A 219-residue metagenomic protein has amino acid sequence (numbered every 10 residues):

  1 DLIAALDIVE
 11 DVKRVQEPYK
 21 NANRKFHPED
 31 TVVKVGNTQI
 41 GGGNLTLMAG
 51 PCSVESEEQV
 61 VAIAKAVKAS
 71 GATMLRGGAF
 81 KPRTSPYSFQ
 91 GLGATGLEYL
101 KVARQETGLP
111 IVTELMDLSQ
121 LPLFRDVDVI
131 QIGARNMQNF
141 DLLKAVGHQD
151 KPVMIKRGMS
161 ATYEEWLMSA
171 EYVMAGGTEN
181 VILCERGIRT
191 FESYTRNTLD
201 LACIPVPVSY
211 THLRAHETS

Functional and structural regions predicted by a protein language model:
D1-L47: Non-catalytic terminal accessory/regulatory regions of metabolic enzymes
T46-Q59, S193: Active-site mouth loops of central-metabolism enzymes
L47-A49, R76-G77, I111-T113, I130-I132 (+3 more regions): Hydrophobic faces of well-ordered beta-strands that scaffold small-molecule active sites in alpha/beta enzyme cores
C52-V54, G78-P82, M116-L118, R135 (+3 more regions): Active-site beta-loop-alpha junctions enriched in small/polar residues
G77-A94: Glycine-rich, proline-tolerant flexible connector loops at the mouths of alpha/beta enzymes
G91-P110, V146, P205-Y210: Alpha-helix-loop-beta-strand connector modules within alpha/beta enzyme cores
N136-A202: Conserved anion-binding
T211-T218: Conserved small/polar residues in nucleotide/adenosyl-binding loops
